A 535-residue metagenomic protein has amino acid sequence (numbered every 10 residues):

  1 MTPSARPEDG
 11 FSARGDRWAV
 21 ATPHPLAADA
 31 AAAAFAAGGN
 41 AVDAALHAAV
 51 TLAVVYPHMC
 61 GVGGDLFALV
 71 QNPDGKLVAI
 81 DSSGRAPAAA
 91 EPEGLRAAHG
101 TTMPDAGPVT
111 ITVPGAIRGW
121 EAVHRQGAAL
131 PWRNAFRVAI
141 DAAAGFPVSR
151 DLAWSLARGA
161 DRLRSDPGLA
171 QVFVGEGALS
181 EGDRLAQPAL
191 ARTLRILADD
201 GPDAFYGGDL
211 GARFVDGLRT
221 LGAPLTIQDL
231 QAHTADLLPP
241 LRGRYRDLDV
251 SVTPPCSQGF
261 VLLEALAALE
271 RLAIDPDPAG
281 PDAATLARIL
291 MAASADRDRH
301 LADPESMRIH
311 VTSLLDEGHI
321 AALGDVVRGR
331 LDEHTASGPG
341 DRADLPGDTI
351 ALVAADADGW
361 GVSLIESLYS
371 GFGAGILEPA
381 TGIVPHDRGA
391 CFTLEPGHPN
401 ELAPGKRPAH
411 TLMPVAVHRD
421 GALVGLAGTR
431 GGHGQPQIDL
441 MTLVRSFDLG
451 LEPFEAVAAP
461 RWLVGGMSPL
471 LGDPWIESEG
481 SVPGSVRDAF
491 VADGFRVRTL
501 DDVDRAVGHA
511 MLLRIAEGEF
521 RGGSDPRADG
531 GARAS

Functional and structural regions predicted by a protein language model:
M1-D29, A33, A41-G207, G211-S257 (+4 more regions): Noncatalytic scaffold domains of N-terminal-nucleophile
V54-G61, D65-A79, P224-T226, W360-G425 (+2 more regions): Active-site rim segments in enzyme catalytic domains, especially the processed small/beta chain of N-terminal
C60-N72, I350-A355, P414-A416, V507-I515 (+1 more regions): Short beta-strand scaffold segments in enzyme catalytic cores
R164, G259-A273, V417-D420, V424-G425 (+1 more regions): M16/insulysin-pitrilysin zinc metalloprotease superfamily fold
L237, P346-T349, H410-L412: Short, small/polar residue-rich loop motifs at catalytic or cofactor-binding pockets
S251-G259, T349-V353, I365-I376, T429-P436: Glycine-rich phosphate/pyrophosphate-binding beta-alpha loops
I274-L368, T381, R388: Internal maturation/activation junctions in enzymes
D358, K406, D439, D448-D504: Extended C-terminal subregions enriched in glycine
